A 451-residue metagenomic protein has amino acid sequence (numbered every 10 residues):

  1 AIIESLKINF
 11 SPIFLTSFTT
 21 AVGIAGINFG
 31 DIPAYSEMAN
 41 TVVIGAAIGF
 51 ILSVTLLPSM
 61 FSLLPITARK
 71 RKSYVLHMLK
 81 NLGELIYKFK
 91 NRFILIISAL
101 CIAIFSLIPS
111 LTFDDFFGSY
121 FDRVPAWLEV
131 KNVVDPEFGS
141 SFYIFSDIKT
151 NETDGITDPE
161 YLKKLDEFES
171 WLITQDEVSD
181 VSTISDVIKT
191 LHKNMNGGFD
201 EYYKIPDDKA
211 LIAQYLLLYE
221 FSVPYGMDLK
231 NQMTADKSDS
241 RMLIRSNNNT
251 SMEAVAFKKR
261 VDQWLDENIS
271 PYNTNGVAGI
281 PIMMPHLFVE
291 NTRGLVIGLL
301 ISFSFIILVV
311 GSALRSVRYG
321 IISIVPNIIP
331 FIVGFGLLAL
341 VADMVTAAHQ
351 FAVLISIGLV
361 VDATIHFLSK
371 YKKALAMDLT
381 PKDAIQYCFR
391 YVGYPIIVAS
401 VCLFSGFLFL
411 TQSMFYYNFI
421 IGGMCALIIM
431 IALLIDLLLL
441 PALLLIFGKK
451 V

Functional and structural regions predicted by a protein language model:
A1-F116, Y120, N249, D266-V451: Membrane-embedded transmembrane helical bundles of large multi-pass transporters/channels
K90-A347, K449-V451: Extracytoplasmic
